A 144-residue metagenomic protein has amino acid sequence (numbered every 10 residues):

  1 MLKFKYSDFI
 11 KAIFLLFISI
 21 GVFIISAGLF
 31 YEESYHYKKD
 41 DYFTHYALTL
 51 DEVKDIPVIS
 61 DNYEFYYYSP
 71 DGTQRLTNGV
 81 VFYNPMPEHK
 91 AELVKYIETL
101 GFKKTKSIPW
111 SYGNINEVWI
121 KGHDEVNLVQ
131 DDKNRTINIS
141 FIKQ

Functional and structural regions predicted by a protein language model:
L2-K5, M86, D131: Alpha-helix initiation/capping motif
L2-R75: N-terminal leader/targeting segments
I10, P57, T73, V80 (+2 more regions): Intrinsic disorder/low-complexity detector
K38, D51-I56, A91, W110-G113 (+1 more regions): N-terminal start-of-chain detector that recognizes signal peptides and the immediate post-cleavage beginning
Y46, M86-H89, N134: Residues that cap or initiate secondary-structure elements
I56-P109: Mature extracytoplasmic domains of secretory-pathway proteins
E98, F102-Q144: Non-cytosolic head/periplasmic domains of membrane-anchored proteins
